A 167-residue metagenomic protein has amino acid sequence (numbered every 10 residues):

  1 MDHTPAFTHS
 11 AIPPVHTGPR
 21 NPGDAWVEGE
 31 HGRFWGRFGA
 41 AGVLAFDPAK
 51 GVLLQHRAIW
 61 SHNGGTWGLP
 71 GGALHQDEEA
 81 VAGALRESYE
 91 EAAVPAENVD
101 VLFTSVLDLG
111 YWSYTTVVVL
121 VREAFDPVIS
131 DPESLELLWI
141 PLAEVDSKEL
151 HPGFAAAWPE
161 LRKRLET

Functional and structural regions predicted by a protein language model:
D2-G42: Acidic, metal-coordinating catalytic segment for phosphate/diphosphate chemistry, firing primarily on the Nudix
W35-F38, D47, S61-H62, L109-W112 (+1 more regions): A generic fold-level signal
G39-A41, K50, T115, L135: Change "...and in nucleic-acid phosphodiester-cleaving endonucleases..." to "...and in nucleic-acid processing enzymes
D47-E91: Conserved Nudix-box catalytic region and its N-terminal flanking loop in Nudix hydrolases and closely related
P95-S105: A short coil-to-beta-strand element that immediately follows conserved catalytic motifs
S105-P132, L138-E144, A157-L161, L165: Active-site-adjacent beta-strand/loop module that shapes the phosphate/pyrophosphate-binding cleft
